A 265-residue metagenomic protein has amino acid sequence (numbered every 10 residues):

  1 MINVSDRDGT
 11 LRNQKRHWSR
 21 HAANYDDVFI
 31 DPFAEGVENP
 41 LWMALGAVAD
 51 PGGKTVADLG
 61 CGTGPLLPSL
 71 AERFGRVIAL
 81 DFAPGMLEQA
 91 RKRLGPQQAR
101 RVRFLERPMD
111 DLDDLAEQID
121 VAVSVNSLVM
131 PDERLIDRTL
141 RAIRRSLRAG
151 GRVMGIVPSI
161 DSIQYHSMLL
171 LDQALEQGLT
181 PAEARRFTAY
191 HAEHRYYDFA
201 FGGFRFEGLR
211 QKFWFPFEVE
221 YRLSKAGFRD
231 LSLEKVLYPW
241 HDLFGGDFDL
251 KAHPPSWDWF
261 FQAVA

Functional and structural regions predicted by a protein language model:
M1-P51: Conserved class I S-adenosyl-L-methionine
A57, T63-D111: Class I SAM-dependent methyltransferase SAM/SAH-binding core
V123: A conserved beta-strand element that flanks and buttresses the S-adenosyl-L-methionine
P131, G203-E218: Acceptor-substrate binding/catalytic loop of class I
D137-A149: A short glycine-rich, Lys/Arg-flanked "PGG" loop and its adjoining helix->strand segment in the class I
M154-R185: Conserved class I S-adenosyl-L-methionine
R229-P239: Conserved S-adenosyl-L-methionine
G246-A265: Core SAM-dependent methyltransferase catalytic element
